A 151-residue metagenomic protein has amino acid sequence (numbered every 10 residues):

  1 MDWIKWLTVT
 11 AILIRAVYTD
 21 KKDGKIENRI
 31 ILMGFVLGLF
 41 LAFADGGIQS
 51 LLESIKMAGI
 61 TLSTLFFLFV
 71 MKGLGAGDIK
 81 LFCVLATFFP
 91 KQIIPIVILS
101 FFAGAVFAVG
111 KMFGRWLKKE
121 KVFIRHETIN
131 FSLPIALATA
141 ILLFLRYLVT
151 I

Functional and structural regions predicted by a protein language model:
M1-I151: A membrane-topology feature that recognizes alpha-helical transmembrane segments and their immediate juxtamembrane
